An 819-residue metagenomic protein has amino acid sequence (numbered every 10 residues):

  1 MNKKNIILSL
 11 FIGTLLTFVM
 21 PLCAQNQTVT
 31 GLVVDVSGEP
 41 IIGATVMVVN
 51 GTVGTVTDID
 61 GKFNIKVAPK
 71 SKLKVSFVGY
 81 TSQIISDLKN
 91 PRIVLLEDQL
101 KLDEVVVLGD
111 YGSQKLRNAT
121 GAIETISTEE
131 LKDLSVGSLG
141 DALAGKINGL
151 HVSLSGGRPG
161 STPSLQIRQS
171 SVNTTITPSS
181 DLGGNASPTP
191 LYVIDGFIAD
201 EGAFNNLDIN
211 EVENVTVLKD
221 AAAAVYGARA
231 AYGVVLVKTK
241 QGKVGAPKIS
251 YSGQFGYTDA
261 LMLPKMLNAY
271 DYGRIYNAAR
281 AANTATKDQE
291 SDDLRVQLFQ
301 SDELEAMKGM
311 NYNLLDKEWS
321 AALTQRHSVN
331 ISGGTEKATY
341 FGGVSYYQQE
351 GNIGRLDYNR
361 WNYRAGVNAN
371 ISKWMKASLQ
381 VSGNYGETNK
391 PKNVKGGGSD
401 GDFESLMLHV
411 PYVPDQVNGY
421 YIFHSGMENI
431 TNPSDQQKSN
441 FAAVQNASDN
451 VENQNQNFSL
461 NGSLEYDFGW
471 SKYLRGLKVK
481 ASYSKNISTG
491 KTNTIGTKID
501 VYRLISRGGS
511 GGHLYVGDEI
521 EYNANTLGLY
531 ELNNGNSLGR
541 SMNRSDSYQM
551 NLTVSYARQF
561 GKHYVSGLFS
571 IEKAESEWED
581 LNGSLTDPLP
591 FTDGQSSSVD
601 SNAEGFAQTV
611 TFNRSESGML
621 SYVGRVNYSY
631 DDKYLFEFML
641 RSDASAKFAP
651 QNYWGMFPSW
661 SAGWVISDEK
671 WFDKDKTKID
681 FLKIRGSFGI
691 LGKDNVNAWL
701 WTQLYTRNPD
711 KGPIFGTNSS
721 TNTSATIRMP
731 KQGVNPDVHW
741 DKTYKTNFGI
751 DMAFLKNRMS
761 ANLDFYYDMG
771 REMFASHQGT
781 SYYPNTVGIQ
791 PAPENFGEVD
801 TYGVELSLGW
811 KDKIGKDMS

Functional and structural regions predicted by a protein language model:
M1-T28: Cleavable N-terminal targeting peptides that direct proteins into the secretory/outer-membrane pathway or into
Q27, V33-V36, I59, D200 (+1 more regions): Short solvent-exposed capping/turn motifs at the termini of beta-strands
L32-E39, A44-V49, K74-Y80, L88-K132 (+1 more regions): Short, acidic, small-residue-rich periplasmic hinge/interaction motif at the N-terminus of Gram-negative outer-membrane
T52-K62: Short, acidic Ser/Thr/Gly-rich low-complexity loop/linker segments typical of extracellular and cell-surface proteins
D60-K66, S82, P91-R92: Short, surface-exposed beta-strand/beta-hairpin micro-motifs centered on an aromatic residue
F63-K66, D141, L182-G184, T189-P190 (+1 more regions): Short acidic/polar hinge/loop motifs at secondary-structure boundaries that mediate gating or recognition
L116, T125, E129-V136, A144-I167 (+4 more regions): Residues embedded in well-ordered regular secondary structure
L294, R360, G366-M375, Q380-Y385 (+8 more regions): Extracellular/periplasmic, surface-exposed regions of secreted and cell-surface proteins
